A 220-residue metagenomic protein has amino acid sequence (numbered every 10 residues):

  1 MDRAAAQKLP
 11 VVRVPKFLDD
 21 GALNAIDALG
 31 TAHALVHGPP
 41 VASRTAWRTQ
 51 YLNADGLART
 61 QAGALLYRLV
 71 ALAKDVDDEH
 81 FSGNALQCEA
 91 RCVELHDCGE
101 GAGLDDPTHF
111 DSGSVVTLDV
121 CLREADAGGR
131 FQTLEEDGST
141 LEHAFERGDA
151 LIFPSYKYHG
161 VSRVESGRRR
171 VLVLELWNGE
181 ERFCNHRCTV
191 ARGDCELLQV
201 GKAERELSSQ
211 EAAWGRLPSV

Functional and structural regions predicted by a protein language model:
D2-Q87, G193: Non-heme Fe(II)/2-oxoglutarate
Q7-L9, A34, L134, L174-V220: Double-stranded beta-helix
D55-L65, E100-T108, D149, K202-E206: Short, charged low-complexity intrinsically disordered segments located at boundaries of structured domains
D75-C195: Catalytic core of non-heme Fe(II) oxygenases with the double-stranded beta-helix
